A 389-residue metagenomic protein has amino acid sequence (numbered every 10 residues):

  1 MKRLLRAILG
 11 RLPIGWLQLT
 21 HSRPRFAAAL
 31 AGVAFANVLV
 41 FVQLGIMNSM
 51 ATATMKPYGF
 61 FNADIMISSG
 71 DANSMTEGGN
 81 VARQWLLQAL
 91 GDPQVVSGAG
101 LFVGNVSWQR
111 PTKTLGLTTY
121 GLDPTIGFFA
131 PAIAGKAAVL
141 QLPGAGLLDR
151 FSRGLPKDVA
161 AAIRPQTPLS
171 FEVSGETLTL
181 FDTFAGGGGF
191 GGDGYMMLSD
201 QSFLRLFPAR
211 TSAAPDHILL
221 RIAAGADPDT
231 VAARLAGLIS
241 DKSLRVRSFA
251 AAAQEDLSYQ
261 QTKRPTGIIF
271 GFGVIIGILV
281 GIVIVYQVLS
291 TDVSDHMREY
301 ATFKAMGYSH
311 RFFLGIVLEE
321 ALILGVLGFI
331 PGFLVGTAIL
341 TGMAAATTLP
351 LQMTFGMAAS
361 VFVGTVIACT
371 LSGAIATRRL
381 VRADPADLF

Functional and structural regions predicted by a protein language model:
M1-V40, A51, K56, L318: N-terminal Sec/SRP start-transfer signal
R23-M50, K263-A301, I323-F329: Hydrophobic alpha-helical transmembrane segments of multi-pass inner-membrane transport and secretion
A34-T118, K136-A137, T230-G237, L244-R245: Hydrophobic, regular-secondary-structure patches
L117-V159: Short beta-strand boundary microenvironments
F129-P131, F151-R247: Basic-flanked hydrophobic alpha-helices used for secretion and membrane insertion
R234-I282, T291-H296, F303, R311 (+1 more regions): Peri-transmembrane interface segments
S290, E299-A344, S360, G364-A368: Transmembrane alpha-helical interface segments in multi-pass membrane proteins
L351, M357-F389: C-terminal membrane-exit region of the final transmembrane helix in multipass inner-membrane proteins
